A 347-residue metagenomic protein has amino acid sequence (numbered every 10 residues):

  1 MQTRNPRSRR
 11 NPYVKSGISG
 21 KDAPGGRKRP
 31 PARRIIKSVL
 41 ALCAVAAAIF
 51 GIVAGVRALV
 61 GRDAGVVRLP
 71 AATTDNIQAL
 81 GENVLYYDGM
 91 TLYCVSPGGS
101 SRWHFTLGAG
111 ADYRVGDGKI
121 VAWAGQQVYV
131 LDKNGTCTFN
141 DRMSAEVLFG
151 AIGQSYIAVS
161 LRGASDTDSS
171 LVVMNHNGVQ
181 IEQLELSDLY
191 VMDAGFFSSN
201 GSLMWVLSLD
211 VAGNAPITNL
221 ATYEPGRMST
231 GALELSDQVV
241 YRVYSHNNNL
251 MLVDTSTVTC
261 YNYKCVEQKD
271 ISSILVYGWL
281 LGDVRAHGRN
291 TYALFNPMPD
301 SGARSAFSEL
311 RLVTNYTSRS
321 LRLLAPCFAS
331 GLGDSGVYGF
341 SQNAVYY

Functional and structural regions predicted by a protein language model:
M1-I35: N-terminal Lys/Arg-rich, disordered targeting/topogenic segments
D22-R27, S38-A41, Y223-G226: Acidic, small-residue rich beta-repeat scaffolds with periodic aromatic anchors
I36-A54: Hydrophobic membrane-insertion alpha-helices, especially the h-region of bacterial N-terminal signal peptides
I49-P70, G89-T106, Q127-R142, S169-L186 (+4 more regions): Surface-exposed loop/turn elements that mediate protein-protein interactions on large endomembrane-trafficking
P70-A79, L107-G118, M143-S155, D188-S198 (+3 more regions): Repeated scaffold domains used in trafficking and secretory/extracellular systems, primarily beta-propellers
D75-V95, S101-R102, L107-G110, G116 (+1 more regions): Extracytoplasmic strand-loop-helix segments at the start of, or within, the mature domains of secreted/periplasmic
E82-M90, G116-D132, Q154-S170, W205-G213 (+3 more regions): Beta-strand C-termini and the immediately following turn/loop, strongest in propeller blades
A158-A212: A charged, solvent-exposed segment within the mature domains of Sec-exported extracytoplasmic proteins
